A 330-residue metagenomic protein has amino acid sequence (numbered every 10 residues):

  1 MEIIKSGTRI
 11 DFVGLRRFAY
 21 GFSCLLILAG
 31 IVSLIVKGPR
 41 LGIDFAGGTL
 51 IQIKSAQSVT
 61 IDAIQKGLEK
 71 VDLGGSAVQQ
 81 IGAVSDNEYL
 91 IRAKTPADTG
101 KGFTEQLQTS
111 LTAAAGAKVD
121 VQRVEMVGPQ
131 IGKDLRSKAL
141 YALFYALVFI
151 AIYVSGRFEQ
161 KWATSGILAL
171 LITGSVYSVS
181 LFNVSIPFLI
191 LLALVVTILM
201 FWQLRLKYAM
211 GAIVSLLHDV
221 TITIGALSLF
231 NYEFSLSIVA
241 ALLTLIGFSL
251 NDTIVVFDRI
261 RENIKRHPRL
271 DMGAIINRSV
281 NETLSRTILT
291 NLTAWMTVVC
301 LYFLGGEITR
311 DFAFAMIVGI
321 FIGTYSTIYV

Functional and structural regions predicted by a protein language model:
M1-V330: A structural signal for conserved, well-ordered secondary-structure elements that form binding/interaction cores
